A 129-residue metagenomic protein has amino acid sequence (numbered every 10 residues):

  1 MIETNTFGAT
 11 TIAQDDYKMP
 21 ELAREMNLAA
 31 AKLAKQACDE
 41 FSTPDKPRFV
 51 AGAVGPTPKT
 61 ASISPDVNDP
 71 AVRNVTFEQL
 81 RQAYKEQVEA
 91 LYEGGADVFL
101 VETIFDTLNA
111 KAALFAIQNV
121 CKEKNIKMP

Functional and structural regions predicted by a protein language model:
M1-P129: Domain-level signal for soluble alpha/beta catalytic cores
